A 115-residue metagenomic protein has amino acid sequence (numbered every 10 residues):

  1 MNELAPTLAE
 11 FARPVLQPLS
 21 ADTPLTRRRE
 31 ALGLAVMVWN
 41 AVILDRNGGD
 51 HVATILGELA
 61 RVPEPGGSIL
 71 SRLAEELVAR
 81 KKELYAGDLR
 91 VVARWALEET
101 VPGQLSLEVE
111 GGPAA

Functional and structural regions predicted by a protein language model:
M1-A41: Short terminal alpha-helical segments
M1-E3, I55-L59, L105-A115: Extended non-catalytic scaffold regions that mediate assembly and binding in large macromolecular machines
A9, L16, A53-A60, S71-V78 (+2 more regions): Residue-level detector of alpha-helical secondary structure
L19-R28, V42-G49, E64-G67, K82-A86: Charged, low-complexity interaction regions
A21-D22, V52-I55, E98, V109: A general, composition-driven signal for non-globular sequence regions
E30-L44, G49-E58: Basic amphipathic recognition helices
G67-A115: Amphipathic alpha-helical binding modules
